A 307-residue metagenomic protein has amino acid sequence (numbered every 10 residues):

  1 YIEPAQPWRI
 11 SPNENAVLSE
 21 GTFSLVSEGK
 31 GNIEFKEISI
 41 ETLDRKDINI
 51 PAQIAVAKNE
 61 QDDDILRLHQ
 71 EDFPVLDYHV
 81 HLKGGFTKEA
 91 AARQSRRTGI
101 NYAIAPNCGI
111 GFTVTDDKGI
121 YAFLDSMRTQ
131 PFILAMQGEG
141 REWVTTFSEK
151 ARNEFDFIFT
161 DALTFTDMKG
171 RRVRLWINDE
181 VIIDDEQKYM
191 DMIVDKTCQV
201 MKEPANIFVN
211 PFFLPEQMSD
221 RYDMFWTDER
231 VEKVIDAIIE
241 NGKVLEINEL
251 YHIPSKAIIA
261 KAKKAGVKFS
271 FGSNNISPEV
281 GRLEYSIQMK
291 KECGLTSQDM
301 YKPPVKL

Functional and structural regions predicted by a protein language model:
Y1-D63: Extracellular glycan-recognition regions
E41, A105-P106, D161, P211 (+1 more regions): Conserved residues at the C-terminal ends of beta-strands
L43, C108, L163, F213 (+1 more regions): Flexible loop residues that form catalytic and substrate-binding hotspots at small-molecule/glycan-binding clefts
A55-D72, Y222-L307: Charged catalytic cores and adjacent phosphate/nucleic-acid-binding surfaces used for phosphate/nucleic-acid chemistry
A57-E142, P215-M224, K233-V234, G272 (+1 more regions): An N-terminally biased module of ancient metal coordination in phosphate/nucleic-acid-related enzymes
H79, I158, N210, L245 (+1 more regions): Conserved, mostly hydrophobic/aromatic
Q94-S95, K150, V200, I238 (+2 more regions): Generic structural signal for hydrophobic
D116-E240, L295: Extended substrate/RNA-proximal surfaces in nucleic-acid metabolism proteins
